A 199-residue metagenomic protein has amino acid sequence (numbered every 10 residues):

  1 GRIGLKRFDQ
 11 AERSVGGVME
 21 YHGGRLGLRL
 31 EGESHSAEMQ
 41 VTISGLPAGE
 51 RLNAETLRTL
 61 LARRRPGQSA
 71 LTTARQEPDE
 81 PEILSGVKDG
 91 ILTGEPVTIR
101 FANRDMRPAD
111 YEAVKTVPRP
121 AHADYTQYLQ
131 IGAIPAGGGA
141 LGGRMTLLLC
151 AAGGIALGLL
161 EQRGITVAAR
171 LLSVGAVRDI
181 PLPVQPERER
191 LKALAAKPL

Functional and structural regions predicted by a protein language model:
G1-V18: N-terminal amphipathic/basic-hydrophobic helices that include classical n-h-c signal peptides and signal-anchor
G17-L199: Generic N-terminal targeting/processing segments that precede catalytic cores or assembly contacts
